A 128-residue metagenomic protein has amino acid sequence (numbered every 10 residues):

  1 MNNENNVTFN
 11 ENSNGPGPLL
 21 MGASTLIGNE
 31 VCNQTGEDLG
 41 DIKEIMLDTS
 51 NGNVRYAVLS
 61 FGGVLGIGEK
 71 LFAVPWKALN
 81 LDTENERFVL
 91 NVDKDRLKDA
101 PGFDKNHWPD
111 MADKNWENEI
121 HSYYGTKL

Functional and structural regions predicted by a protein language model:
M1-L128: Peripheral interaction segments used for macromolecular assembly
